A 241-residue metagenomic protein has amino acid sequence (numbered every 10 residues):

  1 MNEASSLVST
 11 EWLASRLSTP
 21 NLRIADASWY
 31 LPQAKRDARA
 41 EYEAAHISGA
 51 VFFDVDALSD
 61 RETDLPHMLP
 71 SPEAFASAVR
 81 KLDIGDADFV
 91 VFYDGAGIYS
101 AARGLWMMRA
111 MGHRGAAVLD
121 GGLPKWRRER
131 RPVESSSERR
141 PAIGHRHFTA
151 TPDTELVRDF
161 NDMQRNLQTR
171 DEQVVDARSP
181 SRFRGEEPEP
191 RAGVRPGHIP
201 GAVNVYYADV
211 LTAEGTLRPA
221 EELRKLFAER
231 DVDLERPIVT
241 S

Functional and structural regions predicted by a protein language model:
M1-S241: Cytosolic catalytic domains that perform sulfur/thiol-centered chemistry
